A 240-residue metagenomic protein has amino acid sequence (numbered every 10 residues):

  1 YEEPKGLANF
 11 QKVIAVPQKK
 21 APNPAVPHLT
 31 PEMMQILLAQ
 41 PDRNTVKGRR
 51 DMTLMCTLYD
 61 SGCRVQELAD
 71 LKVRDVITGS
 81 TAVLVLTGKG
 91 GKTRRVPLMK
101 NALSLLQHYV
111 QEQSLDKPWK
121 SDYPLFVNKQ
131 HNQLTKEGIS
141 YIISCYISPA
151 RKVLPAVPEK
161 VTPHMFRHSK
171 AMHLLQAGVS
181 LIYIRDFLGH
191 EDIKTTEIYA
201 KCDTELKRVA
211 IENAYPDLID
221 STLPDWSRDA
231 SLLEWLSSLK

Functional and structural regions predicted by a protein language model:
Y1-K240: Conserved catalytic core of the tyrosine transesterase superfamily
